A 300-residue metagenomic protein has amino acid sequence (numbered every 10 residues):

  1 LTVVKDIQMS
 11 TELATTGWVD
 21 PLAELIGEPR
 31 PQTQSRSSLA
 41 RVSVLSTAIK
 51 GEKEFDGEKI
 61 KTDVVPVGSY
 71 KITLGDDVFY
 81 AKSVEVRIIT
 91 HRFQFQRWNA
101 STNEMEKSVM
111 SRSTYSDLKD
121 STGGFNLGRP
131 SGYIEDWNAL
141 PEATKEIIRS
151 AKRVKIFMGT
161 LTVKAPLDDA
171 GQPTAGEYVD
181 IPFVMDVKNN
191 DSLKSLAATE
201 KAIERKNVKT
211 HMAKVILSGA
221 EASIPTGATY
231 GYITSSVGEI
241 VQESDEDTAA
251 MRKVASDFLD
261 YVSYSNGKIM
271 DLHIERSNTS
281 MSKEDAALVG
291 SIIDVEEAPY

Functional and structural regions predicted by a protein language model:
V3-G176, I224-T226, I293, E297-Y300: OB-fold ssDNA-binding interfaces and closely related basic DNA-contact patches used across DNA replication/repair
K152-I240: Extended serine/threonine-enriched, polar tracts that run as long, contiguous segments within proteins
T199-Y300: Long, compositionally biased interface segments
